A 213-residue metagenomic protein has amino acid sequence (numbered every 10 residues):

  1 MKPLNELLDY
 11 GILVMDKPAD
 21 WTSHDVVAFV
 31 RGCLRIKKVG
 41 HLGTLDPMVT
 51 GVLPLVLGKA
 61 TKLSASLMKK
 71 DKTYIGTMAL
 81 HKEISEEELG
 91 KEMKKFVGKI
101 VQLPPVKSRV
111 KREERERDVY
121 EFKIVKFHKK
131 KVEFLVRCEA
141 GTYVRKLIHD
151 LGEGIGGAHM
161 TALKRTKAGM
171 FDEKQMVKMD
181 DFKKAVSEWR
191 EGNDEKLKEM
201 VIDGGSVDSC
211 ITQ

Functional and structural regions predicted by a protein language model:
M1-M48, V52, K70, I75-T77 (+6 more regions): Accessory RNA 3′-end/elbow-binding domains used by RNA modification enzymes
D20, H81-E83, G141: Short, surface-exposed acidic/glycine-rich loop or hinge patches that mediate macromolecular interfaces
V52-T61, M68: Glycine-rich loop at the start of a catalytic domain that most often binds anionic cofactors/ligands
V56, S108, K123-K126, Y143-V144: Active-site-adjacent structural elements in enzyme catalytic cores
L57, M78-K82, V136-C138: Short beta-strand-to-loop capping motifs
K62-L63, Y143: Short beta-strands and strand-coil junctions in structured, solvent-facing domains, enriched
A65-E86: N-terminal accessory regions of nucleic-acid-interacting proteins
R137-R145: A short acidic Gly-Thr/Ser loop motif
